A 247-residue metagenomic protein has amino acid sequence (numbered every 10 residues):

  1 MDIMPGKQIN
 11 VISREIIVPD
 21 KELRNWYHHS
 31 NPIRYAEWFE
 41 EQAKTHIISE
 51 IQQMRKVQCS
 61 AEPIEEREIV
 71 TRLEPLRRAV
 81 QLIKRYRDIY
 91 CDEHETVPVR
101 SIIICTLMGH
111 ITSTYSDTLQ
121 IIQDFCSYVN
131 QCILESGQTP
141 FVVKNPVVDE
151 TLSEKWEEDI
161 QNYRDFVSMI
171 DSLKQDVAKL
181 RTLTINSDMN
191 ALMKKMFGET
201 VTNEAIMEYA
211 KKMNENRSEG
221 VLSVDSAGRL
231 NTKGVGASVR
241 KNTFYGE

Functional and structural regions predicted by a protein language model:
M1-R34: Conserved catalytic core of two-metal-ion nucleotidyltransferases
W26, W38, Q42, L82 (+6 more regions): Residues that form generic nucleotide/phosphate-binding pockets
A36-I104, G109-T118: Extended serine/threonine-enriched, polar tracts that run as long, contiguous segments within proteins
Y86-H94, Y115, V129-S136, V177-L180 (+1 more regions): Short secondary-structure junctions and interdomain/linker hinges
T96-V99, Q120-F125, D188-M193: Composition- and surface-driven signal marking solvent-exposed, interaction-prone regions in large proteins
H110-T151: Extended hydrophobic/aromatic segments used for targeting, binding, or gating
L134-E247: Terminal (often C-terminal) interaction modules
